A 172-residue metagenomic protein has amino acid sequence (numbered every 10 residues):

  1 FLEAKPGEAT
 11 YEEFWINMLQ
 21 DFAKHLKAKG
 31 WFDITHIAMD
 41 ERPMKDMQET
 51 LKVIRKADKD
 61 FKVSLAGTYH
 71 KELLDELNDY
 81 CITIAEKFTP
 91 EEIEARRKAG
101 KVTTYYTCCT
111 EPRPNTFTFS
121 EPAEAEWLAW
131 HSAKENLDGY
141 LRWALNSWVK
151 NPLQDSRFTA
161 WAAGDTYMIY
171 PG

Functional and structural regions predicted by a protein language model:
F1-L153: Catalytic-core regions of glycoside hydrolase
S147-G172: Predominantly late transmembrane helices and immediately cytosolic-facing juxtamembrane segments
